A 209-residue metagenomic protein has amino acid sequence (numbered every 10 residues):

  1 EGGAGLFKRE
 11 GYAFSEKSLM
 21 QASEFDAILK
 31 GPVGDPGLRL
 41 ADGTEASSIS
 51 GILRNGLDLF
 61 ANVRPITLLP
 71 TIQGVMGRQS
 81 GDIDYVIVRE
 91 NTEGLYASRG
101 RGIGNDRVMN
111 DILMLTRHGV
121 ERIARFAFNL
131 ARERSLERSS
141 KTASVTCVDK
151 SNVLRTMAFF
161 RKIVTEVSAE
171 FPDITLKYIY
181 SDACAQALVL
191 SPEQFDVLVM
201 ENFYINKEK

Functional and structural regions predicted by a protein language model:
E1-A4: A short beta-strand-loop structural module common to alpha/beta enzyme folds
K8, G43, K150-L154, Y178 (+1 more regions): Hydrophobic alpha-helical scaffolding
K8-L113, F203: N-terminal glycine-rich phosphate/adenylate-binding segment common to multiple enzyme folds
R9-E10, F14, L154-I163, V189-D196: Short glycine/threonine-rich loop-to-helix capping motif typified by GTGT followed within a few residues by an Asp-Pro
K17-L19, I72-R78, L130-E137, A185-V189: A generic local secondary-structure boundary/capping motif
Q21-E24, I52-N55, N62, I87 (+4 more regions): Alpha-helical scaffold segments in soluble metabolic enzymes
Q21-G37, V167, D173-K209: Glycine-rich phosphate-binding loop
N105-D182: Glycine-rich phosphate/diphosphate-binding loop of Rossmann-like nucleotide-binding domains
